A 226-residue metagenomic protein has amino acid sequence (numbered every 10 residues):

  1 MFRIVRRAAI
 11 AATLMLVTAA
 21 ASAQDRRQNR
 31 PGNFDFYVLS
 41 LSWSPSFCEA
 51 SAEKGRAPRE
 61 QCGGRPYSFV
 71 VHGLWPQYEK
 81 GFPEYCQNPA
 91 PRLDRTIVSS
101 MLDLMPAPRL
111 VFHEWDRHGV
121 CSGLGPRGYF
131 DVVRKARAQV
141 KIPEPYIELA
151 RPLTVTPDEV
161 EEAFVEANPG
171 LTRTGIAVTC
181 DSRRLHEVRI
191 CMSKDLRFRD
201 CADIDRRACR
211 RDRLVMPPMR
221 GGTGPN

Functional and structural regions predicted by a protein language model:
M1-I10: Bacterial N-terminal signal peptides that target proteins for export
M15: Short, surface-exposed polybasic-aromatic patches that bind anionic ligands, especially phosphate groups
A21-A23: Boundary at the C-terminal end of the N-terminal hydrophobic targeting segment
D25-S46: Short N-terminal segments immediately surrounding and downstream of signal-peptide cleavage
V38, A52-N226: Domain-level detector of nuclease and nuclease-like folds in predominantly extracellular/periplasmic contexts
